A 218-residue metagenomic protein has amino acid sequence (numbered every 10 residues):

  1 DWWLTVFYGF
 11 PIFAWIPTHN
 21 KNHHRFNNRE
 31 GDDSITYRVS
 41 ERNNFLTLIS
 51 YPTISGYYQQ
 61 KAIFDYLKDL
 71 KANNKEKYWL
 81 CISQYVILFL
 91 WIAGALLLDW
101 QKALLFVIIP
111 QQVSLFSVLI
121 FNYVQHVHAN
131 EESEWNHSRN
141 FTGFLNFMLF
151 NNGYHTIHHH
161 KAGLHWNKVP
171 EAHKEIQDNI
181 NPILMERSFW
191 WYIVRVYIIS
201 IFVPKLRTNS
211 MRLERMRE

Functional and structural regions predicted by a protein language model:
D1-Y8, E134-F147: Membrane-cytosol interface motif
W2-L104, N167-E218: Non-catalytic, topology-defining segments of multipass membrane proteins
P11-W15, T53-Q60, V107-E131, N151-H155: Transmembrane alpha-helical segments that form the membrane-embedded catalytic/substrate-channel core of multi-pass
T18-F26, L119, Y123, V127 (+1 more regions): Membrane-spanning helices that line or support transport/gating and their immediate boundary helices in channels
Y66-N73, A129, E134-F141: Multipass alpha-helical transmembrane domains of eukaryotic endomembrane proteins
F89, W100, L115-S117, F147-L149: Short hydrophobic "helix-edge" motifs at membrane interfaces and signal-peptide entry regions
N122, E134, W166-N167, H173: Short, function-defining helix-loop hinge/capping sites that tune catalysis or transport
